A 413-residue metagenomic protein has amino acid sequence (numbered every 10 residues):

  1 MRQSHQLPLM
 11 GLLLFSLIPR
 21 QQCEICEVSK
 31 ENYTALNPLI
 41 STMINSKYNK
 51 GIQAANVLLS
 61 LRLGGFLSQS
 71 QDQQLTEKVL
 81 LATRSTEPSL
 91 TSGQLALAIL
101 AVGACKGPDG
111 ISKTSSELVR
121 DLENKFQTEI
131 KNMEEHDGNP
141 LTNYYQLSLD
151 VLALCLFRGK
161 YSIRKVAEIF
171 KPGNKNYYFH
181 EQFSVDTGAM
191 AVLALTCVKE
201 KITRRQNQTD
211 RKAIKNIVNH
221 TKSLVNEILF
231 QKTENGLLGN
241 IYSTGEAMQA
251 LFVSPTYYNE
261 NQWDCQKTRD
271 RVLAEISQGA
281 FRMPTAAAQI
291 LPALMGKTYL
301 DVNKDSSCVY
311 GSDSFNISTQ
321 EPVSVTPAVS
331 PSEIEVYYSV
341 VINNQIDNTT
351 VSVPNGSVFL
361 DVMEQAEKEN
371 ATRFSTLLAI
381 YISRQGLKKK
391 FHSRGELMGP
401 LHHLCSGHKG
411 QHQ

Functional and structural regions predicted by a protein language model:
R2, L12-N37: N-terminal signal peptide
R2-P19, N45-Q69, E87-S112, E134-V166 (+3 more regions): An alpha-helical repeat/solenoid feature that recognizes helix-turn-helix modules
L9-S16, N124-K125, E129-N139, L152-C155 (+5 more regions): Ubiquitin-like/PB1-type beta-grasp interaction modules and other compact soluble beta-rich domains
V28-A35, S68-E77, S112-K125, Y161-K165 (+1 more regions): Helix-turn-helix repeat elements of alpha-solenoid scaffolds
V28-R62, I334-I342, V351-N355: Extracytoplasmic low-complexity, Pro/Thr/Ser/Ala/Gly-rich segments that lie immediately after a secretion/anchoring
L39-M43, V79-T83, L122, V166-N174 (+2 more regions): Buried hydrophobic core positions in alpha-solenoid tandem helical repeats
T114-N124, T209-H220, D264-R271, S306-T319: Alpha-helical scaffold repeats of the Armadillo/HEAT/TPR superfamily
S223, E227, Q249-V253, T268-R271 (+1 more regions): Eukaryotic modular interaction domains in large regulatory/scaffold proteins
